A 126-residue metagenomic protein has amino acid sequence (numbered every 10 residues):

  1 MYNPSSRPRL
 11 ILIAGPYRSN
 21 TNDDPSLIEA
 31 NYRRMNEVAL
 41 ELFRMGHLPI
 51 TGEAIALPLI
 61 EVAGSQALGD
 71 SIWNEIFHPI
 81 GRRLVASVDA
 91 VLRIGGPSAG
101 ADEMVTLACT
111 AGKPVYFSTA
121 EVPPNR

Functional and structural regions predicted by a protein language model:
M1-R126: Catalytic phosphate/metal-binding cores of nucleic-acid and nucleotide-processing enzymes, i.e., regions that mediate
